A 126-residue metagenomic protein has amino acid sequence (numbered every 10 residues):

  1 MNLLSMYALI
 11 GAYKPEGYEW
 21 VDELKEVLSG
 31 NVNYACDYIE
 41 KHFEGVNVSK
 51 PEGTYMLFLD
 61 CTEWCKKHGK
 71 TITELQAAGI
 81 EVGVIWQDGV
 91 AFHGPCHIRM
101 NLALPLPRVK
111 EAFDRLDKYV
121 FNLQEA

Functional and structural regions predicted by a protein language model:
M1-A126: PLP-dependent class I/II
